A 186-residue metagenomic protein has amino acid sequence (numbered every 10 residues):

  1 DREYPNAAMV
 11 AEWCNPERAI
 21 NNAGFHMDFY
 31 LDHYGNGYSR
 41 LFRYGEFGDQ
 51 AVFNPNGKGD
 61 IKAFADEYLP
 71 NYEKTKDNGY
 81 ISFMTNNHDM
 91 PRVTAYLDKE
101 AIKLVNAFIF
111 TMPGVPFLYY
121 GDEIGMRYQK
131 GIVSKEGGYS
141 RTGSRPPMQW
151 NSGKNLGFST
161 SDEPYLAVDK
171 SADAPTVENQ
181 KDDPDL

Functional and structural regions predicted by a protein language model:
R2-Y4: Alpha-helix-loop-beta-strand connector modules within alpha/beta enzyme cores
A8, N15, G24, D32 (+6 more regions): Loop/helix patches that line or flank the sugar-binding groove of alpha-linked glycan CAZymes
A19-N21: Catalytic cores of alpha/beta
Y72: Catalytic Zn2+-binding segment of zinc metalloproteases
